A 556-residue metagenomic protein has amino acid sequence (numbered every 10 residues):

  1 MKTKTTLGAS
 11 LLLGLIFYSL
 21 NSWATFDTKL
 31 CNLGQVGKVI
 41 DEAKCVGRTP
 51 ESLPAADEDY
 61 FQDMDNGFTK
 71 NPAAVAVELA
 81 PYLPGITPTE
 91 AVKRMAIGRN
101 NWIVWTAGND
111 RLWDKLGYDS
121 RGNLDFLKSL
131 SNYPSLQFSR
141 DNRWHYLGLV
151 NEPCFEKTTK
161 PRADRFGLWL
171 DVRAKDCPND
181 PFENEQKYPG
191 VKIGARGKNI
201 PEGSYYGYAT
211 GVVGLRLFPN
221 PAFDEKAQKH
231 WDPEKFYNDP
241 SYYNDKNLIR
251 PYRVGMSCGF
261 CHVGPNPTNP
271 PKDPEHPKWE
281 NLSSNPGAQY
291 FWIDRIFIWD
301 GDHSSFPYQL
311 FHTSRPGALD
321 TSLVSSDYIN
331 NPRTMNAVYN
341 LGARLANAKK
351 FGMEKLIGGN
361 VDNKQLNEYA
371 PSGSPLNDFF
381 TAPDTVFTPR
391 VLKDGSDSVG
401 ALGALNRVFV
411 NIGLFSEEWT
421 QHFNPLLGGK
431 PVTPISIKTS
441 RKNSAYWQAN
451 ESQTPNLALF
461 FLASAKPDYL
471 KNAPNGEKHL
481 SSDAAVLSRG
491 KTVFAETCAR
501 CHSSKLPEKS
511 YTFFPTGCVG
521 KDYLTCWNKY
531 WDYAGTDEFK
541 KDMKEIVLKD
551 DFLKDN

Functional and structural regions predicted by a protein language model:
M1-A9: Bacterial N-terminal signal peptides that target proteins for export
A9-Y18: Bacterial N-terminal signal peptides
F17-T28: Membrane-interface motif at the C-terminal end of an N-terminal transmembrane signal
F26-A495, A499-N556: Extended surface/linker regions that mediate inter-domain or inter-protein docking in multi-component redox
